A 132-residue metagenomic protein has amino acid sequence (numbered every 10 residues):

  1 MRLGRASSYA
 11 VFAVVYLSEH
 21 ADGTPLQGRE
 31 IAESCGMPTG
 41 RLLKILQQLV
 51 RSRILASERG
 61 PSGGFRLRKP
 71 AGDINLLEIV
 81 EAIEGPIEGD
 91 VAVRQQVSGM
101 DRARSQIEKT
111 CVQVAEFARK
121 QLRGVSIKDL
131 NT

Functional and structural regions predicted by a protein language model:
L3-M37: N-terminal helix-turn-helix DNA-binding core of bacterial DNA-binding proteins
L17, I45-V50: Basic amphipathic alpha-helical segments that dock to polyanions
E33, V50-R51: Alpha-helical residues within the helix-turn-helix
G40: Key DNA-contact positions within bacterial/archaeal DNA-binding proteins
S52-R68: Beta-hairpin "wing" of winged helix-turn-helix
A71-Q96: Conserved segment of winged-helix/HTH DNA-binding domains
V93-T132: C-terminal regulatory/oligomerization modules of transcriptional regulators
